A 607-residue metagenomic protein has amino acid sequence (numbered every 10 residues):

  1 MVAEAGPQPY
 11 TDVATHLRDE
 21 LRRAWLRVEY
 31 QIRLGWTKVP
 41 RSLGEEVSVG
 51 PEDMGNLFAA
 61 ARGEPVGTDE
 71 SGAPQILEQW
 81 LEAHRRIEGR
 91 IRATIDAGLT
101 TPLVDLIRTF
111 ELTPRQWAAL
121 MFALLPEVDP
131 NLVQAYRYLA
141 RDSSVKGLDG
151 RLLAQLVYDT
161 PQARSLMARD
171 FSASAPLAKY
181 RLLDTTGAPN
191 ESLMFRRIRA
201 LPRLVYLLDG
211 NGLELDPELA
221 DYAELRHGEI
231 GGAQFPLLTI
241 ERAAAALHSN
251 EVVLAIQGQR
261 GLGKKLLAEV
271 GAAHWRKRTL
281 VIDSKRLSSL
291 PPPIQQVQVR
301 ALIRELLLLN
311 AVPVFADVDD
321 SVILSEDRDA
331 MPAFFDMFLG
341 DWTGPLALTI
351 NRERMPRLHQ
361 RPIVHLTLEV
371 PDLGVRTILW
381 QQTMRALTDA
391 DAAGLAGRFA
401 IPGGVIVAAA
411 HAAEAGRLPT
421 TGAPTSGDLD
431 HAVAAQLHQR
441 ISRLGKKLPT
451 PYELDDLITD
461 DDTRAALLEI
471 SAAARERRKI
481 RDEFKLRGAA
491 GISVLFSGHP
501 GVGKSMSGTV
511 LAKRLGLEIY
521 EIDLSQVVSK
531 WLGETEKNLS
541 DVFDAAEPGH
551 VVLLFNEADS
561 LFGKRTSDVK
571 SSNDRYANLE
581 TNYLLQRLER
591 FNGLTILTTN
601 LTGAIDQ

Functional and structural regions predicted by a protein language model:
M1-A386, G394: Intrinsically disordered, low-complexity N-terminal extensions of AAA+/P-loop NTPases that precede the structured
R169, D221-L254, R260, K446-I492 (+1 more regions): Pre-Walker A (pre-P-loop) alpha-helix and adjacent loop at the N terminus of AAA/AAA+ ATPase modules, a conserved
N190-A200, V205, R417-K447: Conserved C-terminal helix/linker of AAA+ ATPases
V252-I282, L302-R304, L486-I522, S540-P548: Walker A/P-loop
L308-P313, G340-A347, E518, P548-L553 (+1 more regions): Loop/turn-to-beta-strand initiation segments
A316-V318, N556-E557, N600: Walker B catalytic acidic pair
I323-M337, T535-K537, T566-R590: Substrate-gripping "pore-loop 1 plus following alpha2 helix"
M384-H438: Conserved AAA+ ATPase small/helical "lid" subdomain
